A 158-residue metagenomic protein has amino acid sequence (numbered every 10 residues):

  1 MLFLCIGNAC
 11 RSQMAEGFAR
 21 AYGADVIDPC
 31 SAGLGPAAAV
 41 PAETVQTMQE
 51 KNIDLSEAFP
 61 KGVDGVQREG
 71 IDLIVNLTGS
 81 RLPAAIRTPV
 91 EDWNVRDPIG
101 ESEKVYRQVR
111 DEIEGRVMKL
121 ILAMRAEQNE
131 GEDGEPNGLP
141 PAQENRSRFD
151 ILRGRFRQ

Functional and structural regions predicted by a protein language model:
M1-D64: Conserved active-site segments centered on acidic
L2-L4, L73, L120: Generic leucine side-chain signal with a strong bias for well-ordered alpha-helical environments
C30, L73-V75, E91-W93: Hydrophobic/aromatic beta-strand patches that form the interior of the parallel beta-sheet core in alpha/beta enzyme
A42, E69, K104-R107: Generic alpha-helical secondary structure signal
V45, L73-V75, R116: Alpha-helix boundary/capping detector
A58, V63-I86: Mid-chain, well-packed structural core segment of small domains
S80-Q158: Phosphate-binding/catalytic loops
